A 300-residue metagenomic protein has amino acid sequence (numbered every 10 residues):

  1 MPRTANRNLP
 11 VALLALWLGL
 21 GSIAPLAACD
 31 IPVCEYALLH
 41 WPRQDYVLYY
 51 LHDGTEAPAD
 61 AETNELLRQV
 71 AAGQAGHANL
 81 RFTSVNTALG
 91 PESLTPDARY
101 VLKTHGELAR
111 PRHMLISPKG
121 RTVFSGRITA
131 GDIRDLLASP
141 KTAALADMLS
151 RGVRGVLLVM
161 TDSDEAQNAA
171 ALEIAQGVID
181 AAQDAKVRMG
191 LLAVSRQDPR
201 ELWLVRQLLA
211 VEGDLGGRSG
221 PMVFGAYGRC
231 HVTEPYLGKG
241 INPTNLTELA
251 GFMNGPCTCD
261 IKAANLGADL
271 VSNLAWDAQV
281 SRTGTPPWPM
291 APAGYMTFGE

Functional and structural regions predicted by a protein language model:
P2-L13: Bacterial N-terminal signal peptides that target proteins for export
A5, W17, T297-E300: Long terminal accessory regions outside catalytic cores
V11-S22: Bacterial N-terminal signal peptides
A27-E300: Non-globular targeting/processing and membrane-anchoring segments
